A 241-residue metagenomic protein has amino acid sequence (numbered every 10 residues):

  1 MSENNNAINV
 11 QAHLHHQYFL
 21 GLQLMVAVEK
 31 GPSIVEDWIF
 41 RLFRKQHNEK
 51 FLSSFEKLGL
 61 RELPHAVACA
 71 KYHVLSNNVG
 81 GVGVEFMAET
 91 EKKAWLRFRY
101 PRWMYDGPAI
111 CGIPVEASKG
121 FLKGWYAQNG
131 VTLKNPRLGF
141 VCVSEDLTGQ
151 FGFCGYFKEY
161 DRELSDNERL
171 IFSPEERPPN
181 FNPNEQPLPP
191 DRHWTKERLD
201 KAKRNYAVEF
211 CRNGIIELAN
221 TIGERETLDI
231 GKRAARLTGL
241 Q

Functional and structural regions predicted by a protein language model:
M1-W95, R102-F121, V131-G152, K158-Q241: N-terminal accessory segment detector
